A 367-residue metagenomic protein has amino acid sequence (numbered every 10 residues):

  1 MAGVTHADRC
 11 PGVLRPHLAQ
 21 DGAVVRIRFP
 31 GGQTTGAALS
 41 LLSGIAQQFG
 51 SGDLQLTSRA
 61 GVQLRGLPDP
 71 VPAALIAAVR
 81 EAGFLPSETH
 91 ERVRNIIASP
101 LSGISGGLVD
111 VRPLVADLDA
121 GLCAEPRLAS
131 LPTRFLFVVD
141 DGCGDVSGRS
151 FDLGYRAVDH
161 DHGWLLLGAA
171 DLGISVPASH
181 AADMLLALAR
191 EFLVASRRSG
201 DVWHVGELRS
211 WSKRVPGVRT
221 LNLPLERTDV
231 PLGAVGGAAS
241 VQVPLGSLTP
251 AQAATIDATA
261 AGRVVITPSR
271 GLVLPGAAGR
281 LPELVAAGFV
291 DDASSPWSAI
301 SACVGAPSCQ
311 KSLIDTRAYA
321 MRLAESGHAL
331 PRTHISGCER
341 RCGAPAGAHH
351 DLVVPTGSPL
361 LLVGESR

Functional and structural regions predicted by a protein language model:
A2-G3, G22-L165, D171, V176-S179 (+2 more regions): Small-residue-enriched alpha-helical segments and adjacent helix-cap loops that form tight helix-helix packing
G3-L18, D291: Intrinsic, low-complexity N-terminal interaction/targeting segments
R156-D229, A254: An acidic, glycine-/histidine-flanked metal-binding catalytic module
